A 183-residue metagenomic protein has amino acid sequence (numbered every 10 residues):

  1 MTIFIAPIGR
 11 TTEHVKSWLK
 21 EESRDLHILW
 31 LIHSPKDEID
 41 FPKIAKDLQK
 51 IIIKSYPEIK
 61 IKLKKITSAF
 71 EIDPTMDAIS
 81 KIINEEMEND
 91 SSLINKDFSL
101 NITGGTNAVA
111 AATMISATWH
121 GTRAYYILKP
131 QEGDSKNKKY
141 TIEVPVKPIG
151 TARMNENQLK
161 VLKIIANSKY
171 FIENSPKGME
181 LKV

Functional and structural regions predicted by a protein language model:
M1-F98, A111-V183: Long, low-complexity, Lys/Arg-enriched
